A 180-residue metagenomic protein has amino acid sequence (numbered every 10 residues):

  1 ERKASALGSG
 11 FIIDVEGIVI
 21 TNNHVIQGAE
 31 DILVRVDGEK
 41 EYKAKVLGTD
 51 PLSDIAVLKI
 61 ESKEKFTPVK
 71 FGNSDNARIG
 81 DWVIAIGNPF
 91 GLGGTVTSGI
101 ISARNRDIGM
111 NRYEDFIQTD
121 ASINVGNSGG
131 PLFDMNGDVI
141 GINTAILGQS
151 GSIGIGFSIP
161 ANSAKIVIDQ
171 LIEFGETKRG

Functional and structural regions predicted by a protein language model:
E1-G180: Serine-dependent protease modules
